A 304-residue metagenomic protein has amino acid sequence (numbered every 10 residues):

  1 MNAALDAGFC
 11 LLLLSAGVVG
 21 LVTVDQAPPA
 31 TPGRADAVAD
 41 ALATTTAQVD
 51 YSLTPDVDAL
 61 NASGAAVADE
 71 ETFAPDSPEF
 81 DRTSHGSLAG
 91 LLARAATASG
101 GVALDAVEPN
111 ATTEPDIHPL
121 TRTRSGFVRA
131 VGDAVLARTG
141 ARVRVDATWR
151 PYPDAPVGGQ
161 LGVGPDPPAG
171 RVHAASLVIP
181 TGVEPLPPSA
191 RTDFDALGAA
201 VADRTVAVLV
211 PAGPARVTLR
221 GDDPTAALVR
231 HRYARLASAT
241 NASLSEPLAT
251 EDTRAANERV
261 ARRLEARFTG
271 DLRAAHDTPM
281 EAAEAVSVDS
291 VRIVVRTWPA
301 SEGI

Functional and structural regions predicted by a protein language model:
M1-A47, V295-W298, I304: Hydrophobic alpha-helical segments
L21-T23, T54, D58, L161-V163: Generic preference for flexible, low-structure residues
Q26-F127, R142: Juxtamembrane non-transmembrane segments of integral membrane proteins
V38, A65-E71, A283-I304: C-terminal or late-domain output modules
D50, R142-T148, R292-V294: Ser/Thr- (and often Asn-) enriched beta-sheet segments in non-cytosolic proteins
G90-A285, G303: Intrinsically disordered, low-complexity regions enriched in Pro/Ser/Thr/Gly and acidic residues
